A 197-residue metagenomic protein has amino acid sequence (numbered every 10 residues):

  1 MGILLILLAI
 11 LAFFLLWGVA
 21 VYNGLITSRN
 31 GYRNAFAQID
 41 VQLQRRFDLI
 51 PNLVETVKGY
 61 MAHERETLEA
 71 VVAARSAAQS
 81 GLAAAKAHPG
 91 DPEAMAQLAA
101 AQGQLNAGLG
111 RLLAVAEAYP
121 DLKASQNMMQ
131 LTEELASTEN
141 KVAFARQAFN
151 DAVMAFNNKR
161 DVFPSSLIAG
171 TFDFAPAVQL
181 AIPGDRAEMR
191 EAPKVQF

Functional and structural regions predicted by a protein language model:
M1-F197: A helix-centric hydrophobic-segment signal that preferentially recognizes long, alpha-helical stretches used
